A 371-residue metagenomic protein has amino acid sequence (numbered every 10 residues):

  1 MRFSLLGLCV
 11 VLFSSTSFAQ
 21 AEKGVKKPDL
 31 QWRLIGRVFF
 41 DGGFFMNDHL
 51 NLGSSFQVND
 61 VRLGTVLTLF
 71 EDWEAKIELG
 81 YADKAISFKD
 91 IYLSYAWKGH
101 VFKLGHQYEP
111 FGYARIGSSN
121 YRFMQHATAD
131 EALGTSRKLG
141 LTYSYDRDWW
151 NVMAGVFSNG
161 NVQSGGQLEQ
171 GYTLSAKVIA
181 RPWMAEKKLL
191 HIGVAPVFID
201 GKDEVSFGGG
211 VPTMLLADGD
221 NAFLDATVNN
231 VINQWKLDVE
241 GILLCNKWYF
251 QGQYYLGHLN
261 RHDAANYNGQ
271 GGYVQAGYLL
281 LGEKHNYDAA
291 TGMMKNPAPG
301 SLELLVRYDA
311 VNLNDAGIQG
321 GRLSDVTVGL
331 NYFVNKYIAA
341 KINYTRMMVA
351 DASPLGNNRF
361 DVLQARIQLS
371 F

Functional and structural regions predicted by a protein language model:
M1-E22: Bacterial Sec-dependent N-terminal signal peptides
K23-V162, G166-K202, Y278-K284, A289-N296 (+2 more regions): Outer membrane beta-barrel
K27, D48-L50, F207-F371: Outer-membrane beta-barrel pore domains
